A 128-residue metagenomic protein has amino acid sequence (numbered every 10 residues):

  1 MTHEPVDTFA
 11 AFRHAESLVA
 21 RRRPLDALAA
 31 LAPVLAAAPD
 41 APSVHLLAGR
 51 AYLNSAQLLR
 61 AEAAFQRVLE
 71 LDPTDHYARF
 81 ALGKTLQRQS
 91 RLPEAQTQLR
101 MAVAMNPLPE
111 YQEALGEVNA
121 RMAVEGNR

Functional and structural regions predicted by a protein language model:
M1-A10, E125-G126: TPR-adjacent "capping" and linker segments in tetratricopeptide-repeat scaffold/adaptor proteins
P5, P39, P73, N106-P107: Short coil turns that delineate tetratricopeptide repeat
V6-A37: Alpha-helical segment of the N-proximal tetratricopeptide repeat
T8, P42-S43, H76-Y77, P109-E110: Helix-start (N-cap) detector for alpha-helical repeat units in TPR-like alpha-solenoids, especially tetratricopeptide
R21-A29, P33, S55-R67, Q89-M101 (+1 more regions): Structural signature of tandem alpha-helical TPR/SEL1-like repeats, specifically the intra-repeat loop/turn
P33-A51, S55: Short, charge-rich amphipathic alpha-helical segments embedded in non-transmembrane helical bundles/solenoids
